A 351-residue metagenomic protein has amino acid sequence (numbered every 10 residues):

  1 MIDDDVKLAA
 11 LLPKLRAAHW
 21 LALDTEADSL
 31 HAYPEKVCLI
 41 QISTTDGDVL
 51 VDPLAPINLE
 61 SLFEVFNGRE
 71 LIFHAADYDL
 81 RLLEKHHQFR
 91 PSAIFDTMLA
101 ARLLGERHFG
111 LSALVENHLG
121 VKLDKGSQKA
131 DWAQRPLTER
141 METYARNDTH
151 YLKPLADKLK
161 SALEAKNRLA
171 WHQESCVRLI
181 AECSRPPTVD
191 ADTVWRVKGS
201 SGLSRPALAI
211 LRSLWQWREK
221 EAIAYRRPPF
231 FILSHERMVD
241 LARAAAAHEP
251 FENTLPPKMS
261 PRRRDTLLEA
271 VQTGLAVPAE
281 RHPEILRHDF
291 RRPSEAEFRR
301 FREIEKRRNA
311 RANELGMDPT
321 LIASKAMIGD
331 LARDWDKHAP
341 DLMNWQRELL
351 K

Functional and structural regions predicted by a protein language model:
M1-A113: Conserved RNase H-like, two-metal-ion catalytic cores of nucleic-acid enzymes
E84, A101, E116, E219-A222 (+1 more regions): Residue-level preference for well-ordered alpha-helical positions
I94-V121, S127, D131-M141: Short alpha-helix plus adjacent loop in nuclease-associated cores
L123-E182: Acidic, Mg2+-coordinating catalytic module of metal-dependent nucleases/exonucleases that use a two-metal-ion mechanism
L159-K351: Accessory DNA-binding and partner-docking regions appended to nucleic-acid-acting proteins, especially the terminal
